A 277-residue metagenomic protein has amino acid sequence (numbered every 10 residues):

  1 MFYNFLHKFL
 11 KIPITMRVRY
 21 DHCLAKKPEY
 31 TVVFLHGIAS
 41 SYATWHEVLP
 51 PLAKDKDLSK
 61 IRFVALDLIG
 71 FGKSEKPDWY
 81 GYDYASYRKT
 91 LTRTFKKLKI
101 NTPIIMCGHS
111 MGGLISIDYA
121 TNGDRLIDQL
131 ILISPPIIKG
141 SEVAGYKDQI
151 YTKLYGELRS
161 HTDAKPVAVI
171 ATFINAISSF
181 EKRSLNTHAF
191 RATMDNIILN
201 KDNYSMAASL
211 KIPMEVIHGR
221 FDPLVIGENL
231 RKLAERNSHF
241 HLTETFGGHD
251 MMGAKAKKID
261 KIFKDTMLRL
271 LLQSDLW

Functional and structural regions predicted by a protein language model:
L24-K73: Conserved HGGG/HGGXW glycine-rich cap/lid loop of the alpha/beta-hydrolase fold
A65-I105: Active-site loop/oxyanion-hole signature of alpha/beta-hydrolase fold enzymes
I117-N122, I127-L158: Flexible "cap/lid" loop of the alpha/beta hydrolase fold
I177-S205: Hydrophobic, aromatic-rich cap/lid helix
L210, V216-H218: Short beta-strand/loop motif that positions the catalytic acidic residue of the alpha/beta-hydrolase fold
I212, I226-A234: Short alpha-helix in the alpha/beta-hydrolase fold that links the catalytic acid
R220-V225, D250: Acidic catalytic loop of the alpha/beta-hydrolase fold
H239-W277: Catalytic active-site module of serine/aspartate enzymes centered on a nucleophile-bearing elbow/loop
